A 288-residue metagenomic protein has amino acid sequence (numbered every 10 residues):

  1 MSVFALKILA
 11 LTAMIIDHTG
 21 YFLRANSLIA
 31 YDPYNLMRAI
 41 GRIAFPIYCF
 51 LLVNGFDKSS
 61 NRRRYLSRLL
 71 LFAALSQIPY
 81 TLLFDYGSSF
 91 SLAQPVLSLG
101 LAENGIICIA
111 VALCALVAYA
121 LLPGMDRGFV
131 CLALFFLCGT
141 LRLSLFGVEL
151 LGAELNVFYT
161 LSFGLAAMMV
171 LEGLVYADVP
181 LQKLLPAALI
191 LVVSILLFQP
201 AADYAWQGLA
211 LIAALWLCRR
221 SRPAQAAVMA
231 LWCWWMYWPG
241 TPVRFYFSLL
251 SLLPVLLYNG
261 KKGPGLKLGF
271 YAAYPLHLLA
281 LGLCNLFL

Functional and structural regions predicted by a protein language model:
M1-L288: Alpha-helical transmembrane segments and their immediate juxtamembrane cytosolic regions
